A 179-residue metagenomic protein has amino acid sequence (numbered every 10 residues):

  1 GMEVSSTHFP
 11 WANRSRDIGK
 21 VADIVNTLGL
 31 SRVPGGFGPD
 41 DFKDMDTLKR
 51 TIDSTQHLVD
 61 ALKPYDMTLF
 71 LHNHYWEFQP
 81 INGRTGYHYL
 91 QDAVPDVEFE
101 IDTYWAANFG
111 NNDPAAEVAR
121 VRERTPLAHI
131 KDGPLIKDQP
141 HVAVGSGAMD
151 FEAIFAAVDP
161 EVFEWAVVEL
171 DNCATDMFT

Functional and structural regions predicted by a protein language model:
E3-F99, A107-N108: Active-site acidic/histidine proton-transfer and metal-coordination neighborhood in alpha/beta enzyme cores
I81-I101, A107-T179: Histidine-acidic metal/acid-base catalytic patches
